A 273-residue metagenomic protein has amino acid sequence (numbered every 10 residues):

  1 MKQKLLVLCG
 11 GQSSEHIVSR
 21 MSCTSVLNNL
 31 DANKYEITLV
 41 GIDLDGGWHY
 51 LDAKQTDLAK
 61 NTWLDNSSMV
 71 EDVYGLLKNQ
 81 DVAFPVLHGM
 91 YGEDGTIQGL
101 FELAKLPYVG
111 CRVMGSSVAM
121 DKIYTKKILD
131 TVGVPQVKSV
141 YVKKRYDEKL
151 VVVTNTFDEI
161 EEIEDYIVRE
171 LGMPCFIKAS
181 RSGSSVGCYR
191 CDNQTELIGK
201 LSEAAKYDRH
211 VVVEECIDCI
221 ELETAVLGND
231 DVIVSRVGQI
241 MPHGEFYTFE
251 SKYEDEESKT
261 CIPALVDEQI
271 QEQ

Functional and structural regions predicted by a protein language model:
M1-M114, V118-Y124, T131, K143-E162: ATP-binding N-terminal substructure of ATP-dependent carboxylate-amine bond-forming enzymes
Q3-C9, S13, M21, L77 (+2 more regions): Active-site nucleotide/adenylate-binding loops and adjacent lid/helix of ATP-dependent enzymes
G41-D43, R112, V140-K143, D192 (+2 more regions): Residues at the C-termini of beta-strands that transition into short coil/loop
D45-Y50, G183, I220-E223: Short, active-site-adjacent cap segments at secondary-structure transitions
K105-C111, Q136, V234-R236: Short hydrophobic/aromatic-enriched beta-strand-loop microsegments
Y189-E272: Phosphate-binding site of ATP-dependent enzymes
